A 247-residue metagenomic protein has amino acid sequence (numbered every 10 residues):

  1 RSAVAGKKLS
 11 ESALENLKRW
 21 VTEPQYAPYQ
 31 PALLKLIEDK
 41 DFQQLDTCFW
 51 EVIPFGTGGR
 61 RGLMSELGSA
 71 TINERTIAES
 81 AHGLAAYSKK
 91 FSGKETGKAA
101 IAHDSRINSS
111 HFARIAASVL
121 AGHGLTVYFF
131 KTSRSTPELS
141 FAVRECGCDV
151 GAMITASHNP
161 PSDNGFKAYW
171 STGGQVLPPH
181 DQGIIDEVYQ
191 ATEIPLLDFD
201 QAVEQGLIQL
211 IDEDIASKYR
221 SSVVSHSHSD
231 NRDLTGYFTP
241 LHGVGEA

Functional and structural regions predicted by a protein language model:
R1-E79, E187-P195, Q209: Cofactor-/ligand-binding subdomain signature composed of acidic, glycine-rich, tryptophan-containing flexible loops
S2-E11, K89-K94, K98, T136: Gly/His-enriched, cation/cofactor- and phosphate-binding structural elements
W20, P24, Q44-I53, N164-A247: Gly/Ser/Thr-enriched, mixed-charge loops and adjacent short helices that form phosphate/oxyanion-binding elements
W20-V21, K94-T172: Ferredoxin-reductase
P54-T71, K94-E95, A100, S118-G122 (+2 more regions): Gly-rich Lys/Arg/Thr-decorated short loops/hinges at beta-loop-alpha junctions or inter-strand turns that position
I72-H82, N108-S109, K131, S135 (+1 more regions): Phosphate/oxyanion-binding active-site loops and adjacent basic polyanion-contact surfaces
E74-L84, A102-G122, L234-A247: Glycine-rich phosphate/diphosphate-binding loop of Rossmann-like nucleotide-binding domains
H82-K89, S140, R220, V224-H228: Generic structural signal for well-ordered alpha-helical scaffold segments
